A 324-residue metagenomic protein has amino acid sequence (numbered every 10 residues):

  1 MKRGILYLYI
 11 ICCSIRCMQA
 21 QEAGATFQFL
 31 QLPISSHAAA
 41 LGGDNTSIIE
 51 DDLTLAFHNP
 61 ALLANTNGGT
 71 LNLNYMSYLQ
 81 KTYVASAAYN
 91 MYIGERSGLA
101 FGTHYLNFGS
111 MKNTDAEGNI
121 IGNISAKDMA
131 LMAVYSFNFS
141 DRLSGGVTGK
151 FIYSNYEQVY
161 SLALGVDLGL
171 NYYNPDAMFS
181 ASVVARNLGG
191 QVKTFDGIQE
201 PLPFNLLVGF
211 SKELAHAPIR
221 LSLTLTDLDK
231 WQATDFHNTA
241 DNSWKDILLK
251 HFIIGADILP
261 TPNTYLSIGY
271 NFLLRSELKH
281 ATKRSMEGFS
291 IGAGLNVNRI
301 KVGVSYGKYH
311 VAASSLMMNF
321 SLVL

Functional and structural regions predicted by a protein language model:
M1-G24, A256, L324: Bacterial Sec-dependent N-terminal signal peptides
Q21-L324: Subset of outer-membrane beta-barrel
